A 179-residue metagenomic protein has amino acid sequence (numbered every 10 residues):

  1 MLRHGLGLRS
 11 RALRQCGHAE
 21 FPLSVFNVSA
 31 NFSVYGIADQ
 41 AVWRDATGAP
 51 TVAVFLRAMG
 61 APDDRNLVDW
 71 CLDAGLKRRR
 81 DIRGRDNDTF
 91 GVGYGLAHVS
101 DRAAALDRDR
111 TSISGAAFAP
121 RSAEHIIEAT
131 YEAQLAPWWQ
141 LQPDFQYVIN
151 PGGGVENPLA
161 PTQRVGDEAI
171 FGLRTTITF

Functional and structural regions predicted by a protein language model:
M1-I37: Surface-exposed beta-loop-beta
L2-L8, V52-G60, A74, F90-L96 (+1 more regions): Transmembrane beta-barrel strands of outer-membrane/channel proteins
R11-E20, R65-W70, R102-D109, G154-A160: Outer-membrane beta-barrel translocator domains and adjoining extracellular loop/strand segments of Gram-negative
V25-F32, D64-V68, F118-A123, T162-D167: Replace "Gram-negative outer membrane beta-barrel proteins" with "bacterial and organellar outer membrane beta-barrel
N31-Y35, D69-D73, E124-I126, T130 (+1 more regions): Transmembrane beta-barrel architecture of outer-membrane proteins
G36-Q40, A74-R78, V92, A129-A133 (+1 more regions): Residues on the lipid-exposed face of transmembrane beta-strands in outer-membrane beta-barrel proteins
W43-V52, R80-T89, L135-L141: Short loop/turn motifs that connect adjacent beta-strands in outer-membrane beta-barrel proteins
V165-F179: Outer-membrane beta-barrel "beta-signal"
